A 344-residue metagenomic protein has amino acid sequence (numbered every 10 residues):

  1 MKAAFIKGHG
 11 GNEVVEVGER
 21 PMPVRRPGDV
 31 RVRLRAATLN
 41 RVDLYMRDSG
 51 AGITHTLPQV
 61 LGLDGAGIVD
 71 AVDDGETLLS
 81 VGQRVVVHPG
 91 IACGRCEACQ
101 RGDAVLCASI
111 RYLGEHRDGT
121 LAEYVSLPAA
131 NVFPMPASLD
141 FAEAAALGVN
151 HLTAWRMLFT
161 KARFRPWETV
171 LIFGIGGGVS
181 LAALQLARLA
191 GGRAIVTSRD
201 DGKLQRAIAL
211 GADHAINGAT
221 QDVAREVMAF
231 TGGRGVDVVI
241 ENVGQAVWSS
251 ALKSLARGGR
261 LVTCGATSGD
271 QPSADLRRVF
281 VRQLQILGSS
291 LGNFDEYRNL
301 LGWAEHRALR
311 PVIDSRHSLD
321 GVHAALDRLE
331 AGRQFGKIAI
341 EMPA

Functional and structural regions predicted by a protein language model:
M1-A66, L127, E341-A344: Short N-terminal strand-loop motif that marks the start of NAD(P)H/FAD-dependent oxidoreductase cofactor-binding domains
M22-A37, G50-Q100, V105, P136-S138: Glycine-rich beta-strand-centered segment in the early N-terminal region that forms part of a ligand/cofactor-binding
I91-G174: NAD(P)H dinucleotide-binding glycine-rich loop of Rossmann-like/cofactor-binding domains, especially the beta1-alpha1
L139-Q221: Mid-domain Rossmann-like dinucleotide-binding core that forms the NAD(H)/NADP(H) cofactor-binding site
I195, R199, Q205-Q283, P343: Glycine-rich cofactor phosphate-binding loops and adjacent beta1-alpha1 units of small-molecule cofactor enzyme domains
S249, F294-A344: C-terminal hydrophobic helical "lid"/dimerization subdomain of Rossmann-like NAD(P)H-dependent oxidoreductases
R257-C264, S273-I313: Rossmann-fold dehydrogenase core element
